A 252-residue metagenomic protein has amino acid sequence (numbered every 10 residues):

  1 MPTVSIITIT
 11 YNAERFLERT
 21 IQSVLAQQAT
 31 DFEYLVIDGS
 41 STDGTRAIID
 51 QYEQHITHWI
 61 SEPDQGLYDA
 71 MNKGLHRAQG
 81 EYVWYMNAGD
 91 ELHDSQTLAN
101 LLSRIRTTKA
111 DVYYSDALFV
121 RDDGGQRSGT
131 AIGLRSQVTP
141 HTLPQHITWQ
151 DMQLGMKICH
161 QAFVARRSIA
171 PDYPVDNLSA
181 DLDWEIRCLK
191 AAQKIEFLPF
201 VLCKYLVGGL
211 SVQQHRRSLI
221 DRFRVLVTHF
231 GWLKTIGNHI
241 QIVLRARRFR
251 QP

Functional and structural regions predicted by a protein language model:
P2-S5, E33, D183: Cell-envelope/extracellular polymer assembly enzymes that use nucleotide-activated donors
Q22-D31: Short, acidic, metal-binding catalytic loop of nucleotide-sugar glycosyltransferases
V24, G39-S40, G44, Q65-G66: Conserved short acidic donor-positioning loop in nucleotide-sugar-dependent glycosyltransferases
T30, D38-A47, N87: A conserved acidic beta->alpha catalytic loop
E62-A78, N100: Glycine-rich, basic loop-to-helix element that forms the pyrophosphate-binding segment of sugar-nucleotide handling
V83: Short aromatic/hydrophobic "clamp" motif used to bind/position activated sugar donors
S95-G129: Conserved donor NDP-sugar-binding/catalytic core segment of glycosyltransferases
V138-D221: Conserved nucleotide-sugar donor-binding catalytic segment
